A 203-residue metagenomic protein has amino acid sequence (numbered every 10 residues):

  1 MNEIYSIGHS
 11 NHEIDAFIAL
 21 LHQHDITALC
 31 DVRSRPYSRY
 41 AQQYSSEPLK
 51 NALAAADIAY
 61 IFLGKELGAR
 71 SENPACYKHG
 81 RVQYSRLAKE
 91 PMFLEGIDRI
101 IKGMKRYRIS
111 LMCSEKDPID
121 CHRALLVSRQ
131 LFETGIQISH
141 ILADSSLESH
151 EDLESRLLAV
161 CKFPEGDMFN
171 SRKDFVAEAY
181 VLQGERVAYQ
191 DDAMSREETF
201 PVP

Functional and structural regions predicted by a protein language model:
M1-P203: Residues lining hydrophobic/aromatic ligand-binding pockets adjacent to catalytic sites
